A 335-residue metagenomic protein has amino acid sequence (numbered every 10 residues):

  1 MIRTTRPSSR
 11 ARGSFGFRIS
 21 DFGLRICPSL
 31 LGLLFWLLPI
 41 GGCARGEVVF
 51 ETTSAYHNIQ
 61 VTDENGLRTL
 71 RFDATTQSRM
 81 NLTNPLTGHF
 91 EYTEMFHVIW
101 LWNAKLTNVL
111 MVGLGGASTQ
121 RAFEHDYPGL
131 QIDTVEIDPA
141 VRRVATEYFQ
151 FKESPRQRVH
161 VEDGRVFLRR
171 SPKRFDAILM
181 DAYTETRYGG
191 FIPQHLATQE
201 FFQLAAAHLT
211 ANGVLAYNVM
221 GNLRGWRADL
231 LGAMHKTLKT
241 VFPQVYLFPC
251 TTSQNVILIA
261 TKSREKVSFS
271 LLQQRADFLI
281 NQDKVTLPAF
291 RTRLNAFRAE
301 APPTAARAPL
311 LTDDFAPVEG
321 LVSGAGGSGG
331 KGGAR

Functional and structural regions predicted by a protein language model:
T5-L34, L38-I40, S328: Short, basic, low-complexity termini and linkers enriched in Ser/Thr/Gly/Pro that act as targeting/leader peptides
C43-S78, Y246-R335: Soluble small-group transferase modules, centered on the S-adenosyl donor enzyme superfamily
E64, D73, V112-G115, V135-I137 (+4 more regions): Active-site-proximal beta-strand/loop segments in catalytic clefts of secreted hydrolases
L70-F96: N-terminal, post-signal-peptide region of Sec/Tat-exported proteins
T87-G88, E94-Y217, G225-M234, V241: The AdoMet/dcAdoMet-binding core of the Class I SAM-like
R187-Y188, R224-W226, V256-I257, V267-S268: Short acidic/glycine-rich loop or secondary-structure boundary segments that cap or lie
